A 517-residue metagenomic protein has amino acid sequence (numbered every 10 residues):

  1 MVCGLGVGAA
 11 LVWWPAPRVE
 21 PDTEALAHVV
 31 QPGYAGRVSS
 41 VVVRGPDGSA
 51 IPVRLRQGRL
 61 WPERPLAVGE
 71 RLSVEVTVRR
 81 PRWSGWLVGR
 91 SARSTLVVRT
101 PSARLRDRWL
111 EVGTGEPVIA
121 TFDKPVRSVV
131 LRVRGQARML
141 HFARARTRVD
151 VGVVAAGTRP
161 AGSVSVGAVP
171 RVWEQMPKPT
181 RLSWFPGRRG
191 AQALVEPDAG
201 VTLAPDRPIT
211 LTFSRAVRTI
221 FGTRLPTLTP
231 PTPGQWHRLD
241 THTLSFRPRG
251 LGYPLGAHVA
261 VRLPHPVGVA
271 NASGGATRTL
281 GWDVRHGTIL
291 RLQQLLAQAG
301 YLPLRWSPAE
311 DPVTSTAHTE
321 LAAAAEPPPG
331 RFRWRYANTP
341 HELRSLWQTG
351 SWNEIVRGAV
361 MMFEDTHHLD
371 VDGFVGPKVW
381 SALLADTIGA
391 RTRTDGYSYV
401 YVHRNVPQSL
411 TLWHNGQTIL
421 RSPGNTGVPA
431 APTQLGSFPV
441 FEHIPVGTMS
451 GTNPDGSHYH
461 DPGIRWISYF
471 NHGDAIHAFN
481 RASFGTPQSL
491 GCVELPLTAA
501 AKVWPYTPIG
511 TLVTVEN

Functional and structural regions predicted by a protein language model:
M1-R291, L304-W306, E310-A324, P340-S351 (+1 more regions): Acidic, low-complexity Ser/Thr/Gly/Pro-rich repeat segments typical of extracellular/periplasmic and surface-exposed
T77, S214, R218, P264-V269 (+7 more regions): Sec-exported extracytoplasmic/periplasmic mature domains
P81, R90-T95, R99-P101, R189 (+2 more regions): Cell wall/extracellular polymer interaction/catalysis modules
V118, I209, V259, T288-L295 (+7 more regions): Stable alpha-helical elements in mature extracytoplasmic
L211, Q294-L295, V400-V402, L410-W413 (+6 more regions): Structural recognition of the beta-strand scaffold that forms the well-ordered cores of secreted hydrolase catalytic
V217-R218, G252, P407-L410, Q417-I419 (+5 more regions): Solvent-exposed loop/turn segments at secondary-structure junctions within structured extracellular/periplasmic domains
P308-H341, W352, V356, V375-D386: Acidic helix-start/capping segments at beta-turn-to-alpha-helix junctions
R393-D395, P432-L435, I444, G451-N517: Exported/periplasmic cell-wall-interacting domains
